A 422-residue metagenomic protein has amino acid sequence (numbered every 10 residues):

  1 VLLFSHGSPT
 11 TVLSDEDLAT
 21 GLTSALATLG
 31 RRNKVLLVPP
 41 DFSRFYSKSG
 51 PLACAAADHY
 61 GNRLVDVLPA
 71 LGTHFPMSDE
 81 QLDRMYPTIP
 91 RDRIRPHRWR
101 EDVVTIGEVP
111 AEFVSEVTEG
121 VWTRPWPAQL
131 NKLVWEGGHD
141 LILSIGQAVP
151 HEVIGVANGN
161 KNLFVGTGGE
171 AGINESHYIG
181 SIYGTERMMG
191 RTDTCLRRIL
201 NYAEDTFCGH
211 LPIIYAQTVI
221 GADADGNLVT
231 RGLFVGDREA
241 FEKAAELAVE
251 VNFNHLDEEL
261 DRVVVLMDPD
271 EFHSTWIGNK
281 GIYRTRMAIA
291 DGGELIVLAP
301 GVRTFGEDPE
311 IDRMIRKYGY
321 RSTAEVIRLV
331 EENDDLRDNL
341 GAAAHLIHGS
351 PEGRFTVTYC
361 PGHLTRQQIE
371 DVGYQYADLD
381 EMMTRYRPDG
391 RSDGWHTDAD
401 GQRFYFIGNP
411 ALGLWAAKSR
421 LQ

Functional and structural regions predicted by a protein language model:
V1-T20, V38-D41, A111-E116, G226-E242 (+2 more regions): Acidic/glycine-enriched edge-of-secondary-structure segments
H6, T10, D15-A19, E352-Q422: Extended hydrophobic packing segments that form well-structured cores
G21-L36, Y60-G61, E136-G138, F253-R262 (+1 more regions): Glycine-rich phosphate/diphosphate-binding loops that line cofactor/substrate pockets in enzymes
K34-F45, L68-G72, S144, V263-L266: Short glycine-rich or small-residue beta-strand-to-loop segments that form or flank ligand, phosphate, metal/Fe-S
R44-R63, G278-I289: Histidine-anchored nucleotide/phosphate-binding helix
Q81-E101, E307-D338, A377-R385: Acidic, Ser/Thr-rich peripheral helices and adjacent loops at domain boundaries
P96-E259, M287: Conserved, well-structured core segments that form the ligand-binding/active-site neighborhood of functional domains
F272-R366: C-terminal catalytic subdomain
